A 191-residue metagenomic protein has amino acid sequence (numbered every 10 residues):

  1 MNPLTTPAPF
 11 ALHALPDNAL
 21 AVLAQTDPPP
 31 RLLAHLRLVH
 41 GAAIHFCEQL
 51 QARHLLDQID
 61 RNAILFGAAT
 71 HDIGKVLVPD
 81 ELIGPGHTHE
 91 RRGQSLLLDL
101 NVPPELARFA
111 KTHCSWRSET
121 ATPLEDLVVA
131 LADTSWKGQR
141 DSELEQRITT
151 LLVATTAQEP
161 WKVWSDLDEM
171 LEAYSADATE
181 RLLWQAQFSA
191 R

Functional and structural regions predicted by a protein language model:
M1-T88: Acidic/His-rich, divalent-metal-binding segments that scaffold phosphate/diphosphate chemistry
A19-L23, L144-L152, W164-L167, L171 (+1 more regions): Generic structural signal of hydrophobic/aromatic residues within well-ordered alpha-helices of folded domains
Q25, L56-T155: Divalent metal-dependent catalytic cores for phosphoryl transfer on phosphate-bearing substrates
P28, L32, L124, P160-V163: Residue-level recognition of alpha-helical structural elements
V39, A43, G93, W164-L167: Hydrophobic residues within well-ordered alpha-helices
Q51, T155-K162: Short cationic/low-complexity microdomains
P160-R191: Charged phosphate-binding loop/patch that engages nucleotide di/tri-phosphates or the phosphate backbone of nucleic
